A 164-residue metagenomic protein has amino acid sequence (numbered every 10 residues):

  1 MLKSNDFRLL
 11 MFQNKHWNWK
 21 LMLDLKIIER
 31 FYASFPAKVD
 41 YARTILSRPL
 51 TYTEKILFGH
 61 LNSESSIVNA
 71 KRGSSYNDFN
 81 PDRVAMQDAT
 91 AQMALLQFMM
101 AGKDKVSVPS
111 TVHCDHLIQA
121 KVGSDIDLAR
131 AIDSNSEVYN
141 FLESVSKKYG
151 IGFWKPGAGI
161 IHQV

Functional and structural regions predicted by a protein language model:
M1-K20: N-terminal mitochondrial targeting presequence
D6, L23, P36-D40: Intrinsically disordered, low-complexity N-terminal segments enriched in charged residues and glycine with frequent
W17-K26, Y32: Intrinsic disorder at enzyme termini
I28-F31, F35-V164: Long, structured ligand/cofactor-binding scaffold of large enzymes
